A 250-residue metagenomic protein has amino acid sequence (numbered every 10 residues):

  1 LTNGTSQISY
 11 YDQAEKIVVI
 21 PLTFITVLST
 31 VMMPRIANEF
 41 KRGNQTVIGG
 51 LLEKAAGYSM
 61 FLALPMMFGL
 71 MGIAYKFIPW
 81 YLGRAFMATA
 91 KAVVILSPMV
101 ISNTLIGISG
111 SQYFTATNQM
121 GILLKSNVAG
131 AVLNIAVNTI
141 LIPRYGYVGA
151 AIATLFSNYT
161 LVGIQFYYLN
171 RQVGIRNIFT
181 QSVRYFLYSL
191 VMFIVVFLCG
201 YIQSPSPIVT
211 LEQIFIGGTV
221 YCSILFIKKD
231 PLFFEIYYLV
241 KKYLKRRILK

Functional and structural regions predicted by a protein language model:
T2-T5, A116-T117, R144: Helix-loop interface residues and adjacent transmembrane-helix termini in multi-pass membrane transporters, primarily
Q7-N127: Specific pore-lining/lateral-gate transmembrane helices of multi-pass inner-membrane transport and insertion machines
Y10, A88-A92, N177, Q181-Y185 (+2 more regions): Residue-level signature of transmembrane alpha-helical entry/exit and packing/kink sites in multi-pass membrane
K16-V19, K54, M67, K76 (+7 more regions): Residue-level recognition of pore/gate-forming positions within transmembrane alpha-helices of multi-pass
I20, F24, M67-Y75, W80 (+8 more regions): Membrane-embedded alpha-helical segments of multi-pass transporters/permeases
G110-N118, F166-Q181: Alpha-helical transmembrane segments
G121, V128-G163, I175-R176, I194-G218: Membrane-interface helix-loop junctions in multi-pass transport and translocation proteins
F197-K250: Membrane-proximal transmembrane or re-entrant/amphipathic helices at the cytosolic face
